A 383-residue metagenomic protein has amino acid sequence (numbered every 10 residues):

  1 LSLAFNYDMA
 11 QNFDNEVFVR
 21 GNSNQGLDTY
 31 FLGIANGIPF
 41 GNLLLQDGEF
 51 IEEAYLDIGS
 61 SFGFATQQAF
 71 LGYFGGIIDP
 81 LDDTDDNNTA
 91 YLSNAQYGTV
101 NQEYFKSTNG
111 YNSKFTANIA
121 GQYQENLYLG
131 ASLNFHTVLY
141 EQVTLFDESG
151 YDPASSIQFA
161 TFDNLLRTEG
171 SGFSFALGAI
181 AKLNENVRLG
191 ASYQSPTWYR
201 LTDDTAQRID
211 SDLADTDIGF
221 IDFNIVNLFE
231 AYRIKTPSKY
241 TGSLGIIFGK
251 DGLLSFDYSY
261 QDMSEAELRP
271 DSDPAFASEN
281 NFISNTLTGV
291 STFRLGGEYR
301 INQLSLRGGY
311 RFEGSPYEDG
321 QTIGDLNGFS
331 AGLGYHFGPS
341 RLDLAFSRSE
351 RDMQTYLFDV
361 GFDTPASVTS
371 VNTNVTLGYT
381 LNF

Functional and structural regions predicted by a protein language model:
L1-F383: Outer-membrane beta-barrel porins/channels
